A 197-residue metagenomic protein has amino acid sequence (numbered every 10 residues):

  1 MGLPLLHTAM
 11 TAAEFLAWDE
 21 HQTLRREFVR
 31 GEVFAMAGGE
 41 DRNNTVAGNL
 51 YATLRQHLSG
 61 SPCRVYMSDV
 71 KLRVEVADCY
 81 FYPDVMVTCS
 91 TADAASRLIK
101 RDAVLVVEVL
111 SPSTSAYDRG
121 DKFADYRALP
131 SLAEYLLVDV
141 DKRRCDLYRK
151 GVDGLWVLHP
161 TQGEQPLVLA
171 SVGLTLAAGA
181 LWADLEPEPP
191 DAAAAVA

Functional and structural regions predicted by a protein language model:
M1-A197: Gly/Pro/Ser/Thr-rich low-complexity, intrinsically disordered segments predominantly at protein N-termini
